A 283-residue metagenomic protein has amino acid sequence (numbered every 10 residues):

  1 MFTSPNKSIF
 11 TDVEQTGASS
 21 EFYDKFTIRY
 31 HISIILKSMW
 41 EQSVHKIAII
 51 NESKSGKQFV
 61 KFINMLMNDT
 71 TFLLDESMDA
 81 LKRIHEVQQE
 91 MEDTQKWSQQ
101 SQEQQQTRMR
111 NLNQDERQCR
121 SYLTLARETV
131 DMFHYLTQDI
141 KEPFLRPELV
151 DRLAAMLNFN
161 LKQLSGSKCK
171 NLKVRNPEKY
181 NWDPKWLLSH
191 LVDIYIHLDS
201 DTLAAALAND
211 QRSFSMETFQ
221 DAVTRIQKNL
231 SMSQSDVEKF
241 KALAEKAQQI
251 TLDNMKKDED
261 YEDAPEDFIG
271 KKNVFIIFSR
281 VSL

Functional and structural regions predicted by a protein language model:
M1-N273: Extended alpha-helical scaffold regions
I276, R280-L283: RING/U-box catalytic core of ubiquitin/SUMO E3 ligases
